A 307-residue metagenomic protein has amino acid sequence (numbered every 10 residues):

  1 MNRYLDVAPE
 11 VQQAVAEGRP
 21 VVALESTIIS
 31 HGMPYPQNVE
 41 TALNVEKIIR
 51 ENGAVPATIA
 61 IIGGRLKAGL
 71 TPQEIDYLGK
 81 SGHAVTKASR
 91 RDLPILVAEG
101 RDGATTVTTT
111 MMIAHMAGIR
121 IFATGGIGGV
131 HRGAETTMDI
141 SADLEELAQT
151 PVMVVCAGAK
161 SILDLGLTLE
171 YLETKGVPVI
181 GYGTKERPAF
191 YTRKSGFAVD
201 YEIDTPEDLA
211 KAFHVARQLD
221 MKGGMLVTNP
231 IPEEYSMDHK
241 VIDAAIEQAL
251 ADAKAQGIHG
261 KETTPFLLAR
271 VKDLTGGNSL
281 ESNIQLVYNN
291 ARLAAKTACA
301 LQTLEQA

Functional and structural regions predicted by a protein language model:
M1-G18: N- or domain-start disorder-to-order transition segments that initiate the globular core
Q13-A16, V21-V22, I113-M116, I121-A123 (+5 more regions): Solvent-exposed alpha-helices and their adjacent loops that cap or buttress functional pockets in soluble metabolic
V22-L24, P56-I61, G103, I121-G126 (+5 more regions): General beta-strand structural signal in soluble alpha/beta enzymes
S26, H31-M33, V39-L96, Q218-E234: Glycine-rich nucleotide/cofactor/substrate-binding loop typically near the N-terminus or early in the first domain
T71-P151: Divalent-metal (Mg2+/Mn2+/Ca2+)-assisted nucleotide/phosphate chemistry catalytic cores
T106-V107, E135-A148, V152-E173, E207-K211: Active-site glycine-rich loop that binds ribose-phosphate moieties when present
R193-Q218: Anionic-ligand binding region
M221-N289: A C-terminal functional module that forms or caps the active site or interfaces directly with catalytic machinery
